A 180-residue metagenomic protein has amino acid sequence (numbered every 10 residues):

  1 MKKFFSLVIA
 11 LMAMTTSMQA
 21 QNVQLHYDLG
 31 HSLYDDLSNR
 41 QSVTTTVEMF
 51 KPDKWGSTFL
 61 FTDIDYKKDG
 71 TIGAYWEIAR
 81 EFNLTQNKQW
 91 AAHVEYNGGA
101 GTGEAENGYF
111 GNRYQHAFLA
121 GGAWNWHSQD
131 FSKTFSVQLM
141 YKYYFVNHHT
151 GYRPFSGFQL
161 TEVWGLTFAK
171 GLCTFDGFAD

Functional and structural regions predicted by a protein language model:
M1-N22: Cleavable N-terminal export/targeting peptides
Q19-V23, V43, K54-T58, Q86-A92 (+3 more regions): Outer-envelope beta-barrel architecture signal
Q19-Y66: Short glycine/proline- and aromatic-enriched beta-strand/turn motifs that initiate or cap beta-hairpins
Y27-H31, I64-K68, Y96-T102, W126 (+2 more regions): Transmembrane beta-strands of outer-membrane beta-barrel pores
Y34-S38, T71-G73, G103-Y109, N147-R153: Outer-membrane beta-barrel translocator domains and adjoining extracellular loop/strand segments of Gram-negative
Q41-T45, G70-W76, N112-F118, Y152-L160: Residues that define the transmembrane beta-barrel architecture of outer-membrane proteins
V47-K51, I78-F82, A120-W126, L139-Y141 (+1 more regions): Residues on the lipid-exposed face of transmembrane beta-strands in outer-membrane beta-barrel proteins
N147-D180: Outer-membrane beta-barrel transmembrane domain signature
